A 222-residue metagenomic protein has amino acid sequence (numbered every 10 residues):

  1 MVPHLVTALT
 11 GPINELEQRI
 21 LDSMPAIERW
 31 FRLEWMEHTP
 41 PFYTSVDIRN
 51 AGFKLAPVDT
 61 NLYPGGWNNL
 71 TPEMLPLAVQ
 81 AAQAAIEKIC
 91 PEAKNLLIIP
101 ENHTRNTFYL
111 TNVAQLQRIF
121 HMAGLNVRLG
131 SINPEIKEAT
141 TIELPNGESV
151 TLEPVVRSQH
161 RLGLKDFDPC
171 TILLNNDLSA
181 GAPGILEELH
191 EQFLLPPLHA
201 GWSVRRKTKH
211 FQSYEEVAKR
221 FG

Functional and structural regions predicted by a protein language model:
M1-A139, E143, T151, C170: ATP-dependent carboxylate activation and anion-phosphoryl transfer catalytic cores that bind Mg-ATP to form
A81, T104-G222: Conserved N-proximal alpha/beta basic substrate-recognition cap immediately N-terminal to, or forming the N-lobe
